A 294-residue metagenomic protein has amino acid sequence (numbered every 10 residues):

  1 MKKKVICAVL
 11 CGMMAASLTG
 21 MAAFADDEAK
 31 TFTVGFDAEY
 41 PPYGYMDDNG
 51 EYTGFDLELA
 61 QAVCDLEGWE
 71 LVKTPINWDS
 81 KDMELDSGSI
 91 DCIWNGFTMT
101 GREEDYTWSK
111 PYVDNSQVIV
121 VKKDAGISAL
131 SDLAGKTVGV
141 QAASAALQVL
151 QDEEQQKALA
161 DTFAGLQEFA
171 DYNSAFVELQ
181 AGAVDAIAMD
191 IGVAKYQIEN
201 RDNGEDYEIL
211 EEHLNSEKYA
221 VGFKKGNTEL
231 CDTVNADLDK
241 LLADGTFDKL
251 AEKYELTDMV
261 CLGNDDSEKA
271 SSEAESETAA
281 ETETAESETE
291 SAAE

Functional and structural regions predicted by a protein language model:
A23-Y52, D65, G126-T137, D202 (+2 more regions): Immediate post-signal peptide segment of exported/extracytoplasmic ligand-binding proteins
D26-G96, E168, T233, K253: Extracytoplasmic small-molecule ligand-binding "clamshell" domains of the periplasmic binding protein/Venus flytrap
A38, D114-V121, I191, E199-D239 (+1 more regions): Periplasmic-binding protein-like
A38-P41, Y52-A62, F97, V118-N173 (+1 more regions): Bilobed "Venus flytrap"/periplasmic-binding protein-like clamshell domains and structurally analogous long
L57-L66, S131-D132, K136-T137, A142-A145 (+2 more regions): Extended ligand-binding regions for polar small-molecule ligands
Q61, E70-D132, E208, E212-H213: Acidic, polar ligand-binding/catalytic clefts
E70, A145-Q167, E205-I209, A236-E275 (+1 more regions): Ligand-binding clefts/hinges and TM-proximal coupling segments of bilobed small-molecule sensing domains
S80-M83, G96-D105, V149-D152, Q180-A181 (+1 more regions): A ligand-binding cleft/hinge motif common to bilobed small-molecule-binding domains
